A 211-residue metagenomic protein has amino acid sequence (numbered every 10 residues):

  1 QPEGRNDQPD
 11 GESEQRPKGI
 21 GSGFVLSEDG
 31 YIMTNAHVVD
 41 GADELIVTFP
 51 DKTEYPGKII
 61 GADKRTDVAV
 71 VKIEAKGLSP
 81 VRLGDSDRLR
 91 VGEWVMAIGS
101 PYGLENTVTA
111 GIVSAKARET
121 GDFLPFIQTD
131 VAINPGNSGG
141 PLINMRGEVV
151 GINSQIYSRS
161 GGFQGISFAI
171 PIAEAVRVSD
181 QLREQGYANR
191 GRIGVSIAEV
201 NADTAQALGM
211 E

Functional and structural regions predicted by a protein language model:
Q1-E211: Serine-dependent protease modules
